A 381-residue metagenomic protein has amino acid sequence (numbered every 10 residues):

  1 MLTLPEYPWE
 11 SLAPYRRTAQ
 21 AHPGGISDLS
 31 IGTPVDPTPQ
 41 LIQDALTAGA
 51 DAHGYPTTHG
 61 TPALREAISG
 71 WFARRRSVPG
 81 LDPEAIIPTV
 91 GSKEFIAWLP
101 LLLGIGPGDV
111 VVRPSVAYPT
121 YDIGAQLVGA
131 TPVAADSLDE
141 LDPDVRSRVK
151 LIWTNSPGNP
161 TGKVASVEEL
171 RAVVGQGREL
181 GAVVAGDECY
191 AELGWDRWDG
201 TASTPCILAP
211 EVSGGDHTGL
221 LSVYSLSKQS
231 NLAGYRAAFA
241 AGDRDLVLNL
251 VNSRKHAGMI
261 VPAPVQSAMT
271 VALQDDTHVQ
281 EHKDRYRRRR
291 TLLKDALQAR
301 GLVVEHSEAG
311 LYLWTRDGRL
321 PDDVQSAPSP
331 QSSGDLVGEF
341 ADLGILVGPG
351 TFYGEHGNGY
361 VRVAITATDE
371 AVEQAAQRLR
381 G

Functional and structural regions predicted by a protein language model:
L2-G91, L273: N-terminal small-domain helix-loop-helix segment of the aminotransferase-like
H22, V128, E179-L180, R300: Helix C-cap/helix->beta junction micro-motif
A52-Q176, E192-G214: Conserved core of the PLP fold type I
A130, E179-A182, H217-T218: A short helix->loop->beta-strand "cap" motif at the edges of active sites that frequently abuts
V212-R287, L297: Conserved core segment of the aminotransferase class I/II
Q266, T270, Y286-K294, V304-G318 (+1 more regions): Conserved glycine-rich beta-strand-loop-beta hairpin in the small C-terminal domain of fold type I
Q325, D342-G348, Y353-G381: PLP-dependent enzyme catalytic core of the Aspartate aminotransferase-like
